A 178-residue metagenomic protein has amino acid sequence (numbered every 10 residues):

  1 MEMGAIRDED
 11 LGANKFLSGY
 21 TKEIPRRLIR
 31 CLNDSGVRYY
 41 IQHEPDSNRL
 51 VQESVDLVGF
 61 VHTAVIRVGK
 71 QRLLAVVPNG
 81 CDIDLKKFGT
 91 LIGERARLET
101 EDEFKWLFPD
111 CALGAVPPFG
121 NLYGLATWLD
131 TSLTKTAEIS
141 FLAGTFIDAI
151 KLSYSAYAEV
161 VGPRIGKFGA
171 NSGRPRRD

Functional and structural regions predicted by a protein language model:
E2-D178: Extended, low-hydrophobicity, polar/charged segments
